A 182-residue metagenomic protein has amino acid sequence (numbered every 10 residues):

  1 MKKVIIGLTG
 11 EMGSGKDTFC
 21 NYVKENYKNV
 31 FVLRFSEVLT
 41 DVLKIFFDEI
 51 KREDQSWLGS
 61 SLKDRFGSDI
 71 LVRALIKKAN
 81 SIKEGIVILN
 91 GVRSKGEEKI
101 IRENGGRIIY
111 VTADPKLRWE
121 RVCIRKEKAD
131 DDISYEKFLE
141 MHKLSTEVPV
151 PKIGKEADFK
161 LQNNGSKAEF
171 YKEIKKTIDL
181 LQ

Functional and structural regions predicted by a protein language model:
K2-I6: Extreme N-terminal starter segment of soluble prokaryotic enzymes
L8, L89: Hydrophobic anchor at the beta1->P-loop junction of P-loop NTPases
E11: P-loop (Walker A) phosphate-binding loop of NTP-binding proteins
K16: Conserved lysine of the Walker
F19: Hydrophobic positions on the alpha1 helix immediately C-terminal to the Walker A/P-loop
F31-V87, R93-K99, K137-E140: ATP-dependent small-molecule kinase phosphotransfer cores that center on conserved nucleotide phosphate-binding segments
N90-G91, I101-R125, A129: Conserved phosphate-donor/acceptor-positioning beta-strand/loop module used by diverse small-molecule
K126-L181: Small-molecule kinase domains that catalyze NTP-dependent phosphoryl transfer to phosphate-bearing small molecules
